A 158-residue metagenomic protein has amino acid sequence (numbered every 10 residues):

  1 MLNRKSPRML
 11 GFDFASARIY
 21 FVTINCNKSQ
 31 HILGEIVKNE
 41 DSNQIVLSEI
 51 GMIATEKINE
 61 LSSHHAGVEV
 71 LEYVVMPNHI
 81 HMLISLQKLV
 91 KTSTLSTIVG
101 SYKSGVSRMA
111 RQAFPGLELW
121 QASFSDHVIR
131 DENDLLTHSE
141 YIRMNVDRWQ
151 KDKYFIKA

Functional and structural regions predicted by a protein language model:
M1-A158: Short catalytic/metal-binding and nucleic-acid-binding patches
